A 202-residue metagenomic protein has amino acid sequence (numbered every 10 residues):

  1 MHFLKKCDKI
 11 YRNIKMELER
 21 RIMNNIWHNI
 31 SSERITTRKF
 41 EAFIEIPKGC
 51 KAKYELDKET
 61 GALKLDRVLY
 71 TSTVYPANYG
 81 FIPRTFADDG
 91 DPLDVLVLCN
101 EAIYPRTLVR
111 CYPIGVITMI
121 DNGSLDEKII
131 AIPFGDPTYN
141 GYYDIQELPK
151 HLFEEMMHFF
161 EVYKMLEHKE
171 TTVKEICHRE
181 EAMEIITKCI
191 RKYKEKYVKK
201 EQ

Functional and structural regions predicted by a protein language model:
K5-E19: Short, positively charged and aromatic/hydrophobic N-terminal segments
L18-Q202: Hydrophobic N-terminal alpha-helices or hydrophobic patches in metabolic proteins across all domains of life
